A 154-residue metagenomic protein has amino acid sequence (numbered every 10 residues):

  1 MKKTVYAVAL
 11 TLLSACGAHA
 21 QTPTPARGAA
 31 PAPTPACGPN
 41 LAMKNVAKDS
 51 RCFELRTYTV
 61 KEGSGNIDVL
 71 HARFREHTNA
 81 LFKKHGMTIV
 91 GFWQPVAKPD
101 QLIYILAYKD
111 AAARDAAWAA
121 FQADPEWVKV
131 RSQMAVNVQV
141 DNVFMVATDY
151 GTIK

Functional and structural regions predicted by a protein language model:
M1-T4: Positively charged n-region of N-terminal signal peptides that target proteins for export
Y6-A7, S64: Low-complexity, intrinsically disordered regions enriched in charged/polar residues
A7-A15: Bacterial N-terminal signal peptides
A20-P125, A135-K154: Short S/T/G/P-rich N-terminal loop/turn motif that feeds into the first structured element of a domain
W127-K129: Intrinsically disordered, low-complexity polar regions and short flexible loop motifs
